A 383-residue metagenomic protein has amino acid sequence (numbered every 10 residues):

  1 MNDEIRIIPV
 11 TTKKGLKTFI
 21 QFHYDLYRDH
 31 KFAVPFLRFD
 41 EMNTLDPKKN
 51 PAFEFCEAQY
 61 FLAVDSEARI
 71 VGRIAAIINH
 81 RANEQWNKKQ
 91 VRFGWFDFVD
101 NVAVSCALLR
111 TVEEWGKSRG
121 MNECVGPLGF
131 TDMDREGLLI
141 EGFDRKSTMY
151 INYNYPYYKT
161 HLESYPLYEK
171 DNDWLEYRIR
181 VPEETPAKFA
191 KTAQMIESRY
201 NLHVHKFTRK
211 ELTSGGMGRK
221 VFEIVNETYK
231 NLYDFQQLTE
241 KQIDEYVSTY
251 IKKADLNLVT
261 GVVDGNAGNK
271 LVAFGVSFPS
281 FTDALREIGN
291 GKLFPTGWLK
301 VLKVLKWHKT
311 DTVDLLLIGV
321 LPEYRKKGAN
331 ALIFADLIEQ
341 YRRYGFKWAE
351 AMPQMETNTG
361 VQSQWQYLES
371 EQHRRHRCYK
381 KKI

Functional and structural regions predicted by a protein language model:
M1-F32: Generic start-of-chain signal for non-secretory N-termini
N2-I5, N152-L232: Acyltransferase donor/substrate-recognition loop-hinge adjacent to the catalytic core
H23-S66, I74-E84, K206-I318: A conserved beta-strand-loop-helix scaffold within acyl/acetyltransferase catalytic domains
A58, Q90, N172-W174: Extracellular structured ligand-interaction cores
N83-L167, G289-Y367: Acyl-donor binding region in acyl/amide transferases
V125, R178, G261, V276 (+1 more regions): Short beta-strand segments
Y367-C378: A structural motif corresponding to the C-terminal lobe/cap of the Radical SAM core domain
